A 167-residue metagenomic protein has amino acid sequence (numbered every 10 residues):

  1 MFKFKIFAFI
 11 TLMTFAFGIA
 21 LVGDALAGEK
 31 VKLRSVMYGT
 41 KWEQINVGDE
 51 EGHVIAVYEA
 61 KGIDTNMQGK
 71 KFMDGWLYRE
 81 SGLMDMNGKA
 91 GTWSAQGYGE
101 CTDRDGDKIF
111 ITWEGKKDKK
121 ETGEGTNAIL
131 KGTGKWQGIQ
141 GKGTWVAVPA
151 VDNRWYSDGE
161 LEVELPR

Functional and structural regions predicted by a protein language model:
M1-T11: Bacterial N-terminal signal peptides that target proteins for export
I10-A20: Bacterial N-terminal signal peptides
I19-A27: Sec/Tat signal peptide C-region and signal peptidase I cleavage site
L26-R167: Beta-strand-enriched cores of mature, soluble protein domains
